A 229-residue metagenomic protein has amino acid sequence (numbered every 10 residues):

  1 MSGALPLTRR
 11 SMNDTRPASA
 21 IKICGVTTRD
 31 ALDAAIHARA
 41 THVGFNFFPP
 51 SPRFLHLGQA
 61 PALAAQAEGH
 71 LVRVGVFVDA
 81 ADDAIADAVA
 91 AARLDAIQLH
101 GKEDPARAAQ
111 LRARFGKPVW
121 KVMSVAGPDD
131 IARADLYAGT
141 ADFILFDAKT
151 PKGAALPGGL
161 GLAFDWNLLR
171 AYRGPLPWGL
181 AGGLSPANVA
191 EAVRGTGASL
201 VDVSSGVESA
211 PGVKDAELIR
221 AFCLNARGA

Functional and structural regions predicted by a protein language model:
S2-V201, S205-A229: Conserved N-terminal beta1-alpha1 strand-loop-helix module at the mouth
